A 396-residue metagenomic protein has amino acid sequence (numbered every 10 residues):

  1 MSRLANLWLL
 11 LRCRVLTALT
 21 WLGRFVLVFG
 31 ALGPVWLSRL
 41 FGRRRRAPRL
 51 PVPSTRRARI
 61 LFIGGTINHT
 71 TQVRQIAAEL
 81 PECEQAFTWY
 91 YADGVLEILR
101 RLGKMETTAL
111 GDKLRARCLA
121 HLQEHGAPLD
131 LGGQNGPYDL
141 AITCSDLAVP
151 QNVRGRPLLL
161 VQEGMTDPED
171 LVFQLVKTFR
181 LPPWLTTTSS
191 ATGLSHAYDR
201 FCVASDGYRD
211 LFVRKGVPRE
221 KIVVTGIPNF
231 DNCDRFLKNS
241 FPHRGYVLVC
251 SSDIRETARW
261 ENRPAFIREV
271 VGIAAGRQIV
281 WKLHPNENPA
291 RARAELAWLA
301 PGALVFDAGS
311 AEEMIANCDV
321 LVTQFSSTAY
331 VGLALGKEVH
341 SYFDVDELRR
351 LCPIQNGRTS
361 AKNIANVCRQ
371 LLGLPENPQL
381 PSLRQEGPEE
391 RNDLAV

Functional and structural regions predicted by a protein language model:
A5-L9, C13-A31, L351-V396: C-terminal amphipathic helix plus adjacent low-complexity, charged tail appended to glycosyltransferase catalytic
L9, L16-P48, Q162, T186-A258 (+1 more regions): A nucleotide-sugar donor-handling region in carbohydrate enzymes
P48-L61, G155, S240-V247: A short, charged/proline- and glycine-enriched loop that marks the coil->beta-strand transition at the N-terminal
L50, L61-N232: Active-site and donor-binding regions of nucleotide-sugar-utilizing enzymes
H69-L80, A86, P228-A297: Conserved catalytic-core segment of nucleotide-activated headgroup transferases in glycan assembly
Y91-A92, L102-A109, A274-A308: Catalytic donor nucleotide-activated moiety binding site of glycosyltransferases and closely related
L159-L160, D307-P353: A donor-sugar binding/catalytic signature common to diverse glycosyltransferases and related nucleotide-sugar
D167, V172-P182, N288, A294-E295 (+1 more regions): Nucleotide-sugar donor-binding patch of glycosyltransferase catalytic domains
